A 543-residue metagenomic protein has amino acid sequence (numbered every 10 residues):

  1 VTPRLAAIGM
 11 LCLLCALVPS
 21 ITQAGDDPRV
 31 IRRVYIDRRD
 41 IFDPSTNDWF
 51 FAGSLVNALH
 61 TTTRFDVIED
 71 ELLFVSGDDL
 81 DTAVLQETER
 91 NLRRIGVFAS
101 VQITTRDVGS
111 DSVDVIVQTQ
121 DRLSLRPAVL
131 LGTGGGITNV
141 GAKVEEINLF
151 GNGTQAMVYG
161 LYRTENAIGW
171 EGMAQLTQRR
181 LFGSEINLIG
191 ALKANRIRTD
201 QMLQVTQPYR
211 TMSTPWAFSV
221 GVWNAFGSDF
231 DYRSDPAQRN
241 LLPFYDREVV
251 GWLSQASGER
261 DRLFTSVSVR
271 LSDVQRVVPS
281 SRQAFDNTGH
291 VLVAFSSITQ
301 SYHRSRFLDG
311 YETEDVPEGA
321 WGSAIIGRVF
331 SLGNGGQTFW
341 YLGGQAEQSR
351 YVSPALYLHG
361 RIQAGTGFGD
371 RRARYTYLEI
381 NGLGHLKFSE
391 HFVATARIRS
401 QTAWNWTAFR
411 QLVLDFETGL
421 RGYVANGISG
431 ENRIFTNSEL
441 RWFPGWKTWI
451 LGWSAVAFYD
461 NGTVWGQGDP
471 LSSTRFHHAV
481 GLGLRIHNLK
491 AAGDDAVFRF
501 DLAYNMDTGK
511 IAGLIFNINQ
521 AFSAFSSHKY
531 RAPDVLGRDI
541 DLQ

Functional and structural regions predicted by a protein language model:
Q23-N148, G153, M157-L161, E171-Q175 (+3 more regions): Periplasmic polypeptide-binding modules associated with outer-membrane biogenesis and secretion
P28-V30, V113, L123-L125, T138 (+16 more regions): Outer-envelope beta-barrel architecture signal
L72, L123-G134, V140-A142, E146-N148 (+12 more regions): Transmembrane beta-strand segments that form the barrel wall of outer-membrane beta-barrel proteins
T133-G134, T164-I168, R180, K193-N195 (+8 more regions): Replace "Gram-negative outer membrane beta-barrel proteins" with "bacterial and organellar outer membrane beta-barrel
V140-L149, W170-F182, Q201-S213, F218-V220 (+7 more regions): Feature captures outer-membrane beta-barrel proteins of Gram-negative bacteria and organelles
G169-Q175, D200-T206, F218-G221, D229-A237 (+7 more regions): Outer-membrane beta-barrel translocator domains and adjoining extracellular loop/strand segments of Gram-negative
T177-S281, N287: Transmembrane beta-barrel wall of Gram-negative outer-membrane proteins
W321-Q543: C-terminal transmembrane beta-barrel domains of outer membrane proteins
